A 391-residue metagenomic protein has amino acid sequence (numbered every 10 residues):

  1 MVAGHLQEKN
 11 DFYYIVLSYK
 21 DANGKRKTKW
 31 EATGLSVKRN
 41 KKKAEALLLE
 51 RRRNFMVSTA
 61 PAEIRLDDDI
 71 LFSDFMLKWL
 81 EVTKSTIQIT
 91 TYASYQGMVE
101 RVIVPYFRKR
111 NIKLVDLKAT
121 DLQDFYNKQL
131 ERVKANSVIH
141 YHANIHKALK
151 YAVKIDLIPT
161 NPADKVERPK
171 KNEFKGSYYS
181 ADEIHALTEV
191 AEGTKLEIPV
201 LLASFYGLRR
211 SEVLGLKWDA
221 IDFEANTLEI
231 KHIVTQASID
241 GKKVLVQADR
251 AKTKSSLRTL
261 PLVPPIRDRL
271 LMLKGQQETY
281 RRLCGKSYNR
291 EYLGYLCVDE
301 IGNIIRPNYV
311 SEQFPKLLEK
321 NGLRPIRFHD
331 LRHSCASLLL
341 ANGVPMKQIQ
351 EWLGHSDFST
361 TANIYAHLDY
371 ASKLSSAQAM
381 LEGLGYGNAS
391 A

Functional and structural regions predicted by a protein language model:
M1-N10: Short N-terminal "domain-start" leader segments that mark the transition from disordered tails or signal peptides into
K9-F12, Y19-T120, G275-Y292, A391: N-terminal DNA-binding module of tyrosine recombinases/phage integrases
R39-N40, L80-L157, E173, I304-Y309 (+1 more regions): N-terminal core-binding DNA-recognition domain of tyrosine site-specific recombinases/integrases
K113, D164-K165, A225-K231, R327 (+3 more regions): Short functional hotspots where side chains directly engage DNA or cofactors
I139, K154, I158-T160, D164-W218 (+5 more regions): Basic, Lys/Arg- and aromatic-enriched nucleic-acid-binding interface segment
H185, E189, G193-L196, Y206 (+4 more regions): Short, basic (Lys/Arg/His-rich) helix/loop patches that form interaction surfaces in the mid-to-C-terminal regions
H185-A186, V190-E192, I239-V246, N342 (+2 more regions): DNA/chromatin major-groove-contacting recognition/catalytic segments
A225, Q236-L257, P264-I266, M272 (+4 more regions): C-terminal secondary-structure termini that scaffold catalytic or DNA-interacting sites
